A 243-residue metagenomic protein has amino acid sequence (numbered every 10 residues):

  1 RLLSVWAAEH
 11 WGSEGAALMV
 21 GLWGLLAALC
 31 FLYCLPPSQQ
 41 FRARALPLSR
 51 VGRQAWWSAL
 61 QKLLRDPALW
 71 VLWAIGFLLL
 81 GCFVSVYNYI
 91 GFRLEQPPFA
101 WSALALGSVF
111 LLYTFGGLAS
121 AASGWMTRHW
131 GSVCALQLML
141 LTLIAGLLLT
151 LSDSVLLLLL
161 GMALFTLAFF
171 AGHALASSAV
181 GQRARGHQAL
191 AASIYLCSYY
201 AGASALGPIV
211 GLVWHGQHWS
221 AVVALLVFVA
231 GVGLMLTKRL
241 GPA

Functional and structural regions predicted by a protein language model:
A8, L118-S132, W214-H215: Helix-to-loop junctions at the C-terminal end of transmembrane segments in multipass secondary transporters
G15-Y33, A221-K238: Symmetry-related core transmembrane helices of the 12-TM Major Facilitator Superfamily/SLC fold
L35-I75: Juxtamembrane intracellular "pre-TM" segments in multi-pass secondary transporters
R65-S85, A163-L167: Pair of pore-lining "gating" transmembrane helices in MFS-fold secondary transporters
V84-P97: Helix-loop boundary and gating motifs at the non-cytosolic
E95-F115, L190-I194: Loop-to-transmembrane helix entry
V133-A176: C-terminal transmembrane helical hairpin of 12-TM major facilitator-type secondary transporters
Q182-W219, L225-L226: A late C-terminal transmembrane helix in Major Facilitator Superfamily
